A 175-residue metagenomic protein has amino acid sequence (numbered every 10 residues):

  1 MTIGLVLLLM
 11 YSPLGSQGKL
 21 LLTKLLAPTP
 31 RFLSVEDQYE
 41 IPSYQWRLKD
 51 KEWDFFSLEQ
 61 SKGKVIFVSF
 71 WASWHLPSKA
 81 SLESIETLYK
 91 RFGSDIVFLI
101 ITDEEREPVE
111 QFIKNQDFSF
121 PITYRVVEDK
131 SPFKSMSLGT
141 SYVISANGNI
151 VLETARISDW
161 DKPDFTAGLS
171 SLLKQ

Functional and structural regions predicted by a protein language model:
M1-S43: N-terminal targeting signals for export/organelle localization
E40-I66: A short beta-strand-turn-helix
W46, W71-W74, W160: Signature tryptophan residues that serve as conserved aromatic anchors
K62, F70-T87: Conserved redox-active cysteine motifs that mediate thiol-disulfide chemistry, especially di-cysteine Cys-X(1-2)-Cys
F67-V68, F98, S141: Hydrophobic beta-strand anchors of alpha/beta hydrolase catalytic cores
F70, D103, A146: Cofactor-binding loop segments of dinucleotide-utilizing enzymes, especially the Rossmann-like FAD- and NAD(P)+-binding
K79-D117, Y124-P132: Structural microenvironment flanking redox-active thiols in thiol-disulfide oxidoreductases
K114-F118, Y124-L173: Thiol/disulfide oxidoreductase modules built on the thioredoxin-like
